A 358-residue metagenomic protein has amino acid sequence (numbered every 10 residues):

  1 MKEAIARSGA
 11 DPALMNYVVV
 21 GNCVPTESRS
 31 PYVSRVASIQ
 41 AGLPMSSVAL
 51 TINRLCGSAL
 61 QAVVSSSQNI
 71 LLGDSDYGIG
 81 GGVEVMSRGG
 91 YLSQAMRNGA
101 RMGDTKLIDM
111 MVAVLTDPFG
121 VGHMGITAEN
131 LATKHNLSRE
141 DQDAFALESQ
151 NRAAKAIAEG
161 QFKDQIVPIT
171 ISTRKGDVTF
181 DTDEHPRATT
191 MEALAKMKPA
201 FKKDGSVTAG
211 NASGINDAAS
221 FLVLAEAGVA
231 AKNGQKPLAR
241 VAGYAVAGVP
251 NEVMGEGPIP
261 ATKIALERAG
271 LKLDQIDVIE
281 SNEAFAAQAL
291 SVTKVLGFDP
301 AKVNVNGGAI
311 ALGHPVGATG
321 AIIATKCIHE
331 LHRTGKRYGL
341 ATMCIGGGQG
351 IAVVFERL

Functional and structural regions predicted by a protein language model:
M1-C23, E27-A37, A41, C56 (+5 more regions): Conserved active-site "lid/cap" helical segment
G9, D141-K232, V295, P300-K302: N-terminal extracellular/periplasmic Venus flytrap/periplasmic-binding protein-like
V18, N22-Y77, P118-M124, A188-G214 (+3 more regions): Conserved catalytic cysteine-centered active-site region of acyl-thioester-dependent Claisen-condensing enzymes
V20, T127-E129, F162-Q165, A242-A311: Active-site pocket-lining segment
I52-E84, A132-Q161, L222-G228, P315-K336 (+1 more regions): Active-site-proximal alpha-helical scaffold in enzymes
L71, Y77-N130: Flexible glycine-/small-residue-enriched beta->alpha junction loops that bind anionic phosphate/pyrophosphate groups
M191-E192, K196-E256, P260, I264 (+4 more regions): Condensing-enzyme catalytic core mediating Claisen C-C bond formation in acyl metabolism
